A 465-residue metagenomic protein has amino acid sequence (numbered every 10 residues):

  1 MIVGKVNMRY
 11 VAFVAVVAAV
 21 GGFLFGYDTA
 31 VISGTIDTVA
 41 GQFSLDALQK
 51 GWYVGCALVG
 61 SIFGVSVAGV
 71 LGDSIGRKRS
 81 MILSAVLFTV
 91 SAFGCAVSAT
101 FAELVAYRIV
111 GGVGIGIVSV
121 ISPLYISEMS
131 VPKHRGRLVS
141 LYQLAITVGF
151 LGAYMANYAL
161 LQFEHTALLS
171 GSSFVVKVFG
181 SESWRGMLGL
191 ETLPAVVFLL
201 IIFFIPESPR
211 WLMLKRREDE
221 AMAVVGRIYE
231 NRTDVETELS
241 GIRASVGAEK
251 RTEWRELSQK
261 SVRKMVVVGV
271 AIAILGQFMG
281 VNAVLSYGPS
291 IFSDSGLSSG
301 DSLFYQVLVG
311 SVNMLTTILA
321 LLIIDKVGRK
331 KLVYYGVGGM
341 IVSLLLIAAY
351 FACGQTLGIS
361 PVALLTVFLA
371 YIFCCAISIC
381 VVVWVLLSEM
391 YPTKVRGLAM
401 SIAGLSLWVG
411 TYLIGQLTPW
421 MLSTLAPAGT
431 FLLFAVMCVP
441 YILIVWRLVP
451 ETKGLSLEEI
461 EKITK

Functional and structural regions predicted by a protein language model:
M1-E220, V224-G226, V246-K465: Alpha-helical transmembrane bundle of multi-pass membrane proteins
R232-A244: Short, well-structured alpha-helical segments
